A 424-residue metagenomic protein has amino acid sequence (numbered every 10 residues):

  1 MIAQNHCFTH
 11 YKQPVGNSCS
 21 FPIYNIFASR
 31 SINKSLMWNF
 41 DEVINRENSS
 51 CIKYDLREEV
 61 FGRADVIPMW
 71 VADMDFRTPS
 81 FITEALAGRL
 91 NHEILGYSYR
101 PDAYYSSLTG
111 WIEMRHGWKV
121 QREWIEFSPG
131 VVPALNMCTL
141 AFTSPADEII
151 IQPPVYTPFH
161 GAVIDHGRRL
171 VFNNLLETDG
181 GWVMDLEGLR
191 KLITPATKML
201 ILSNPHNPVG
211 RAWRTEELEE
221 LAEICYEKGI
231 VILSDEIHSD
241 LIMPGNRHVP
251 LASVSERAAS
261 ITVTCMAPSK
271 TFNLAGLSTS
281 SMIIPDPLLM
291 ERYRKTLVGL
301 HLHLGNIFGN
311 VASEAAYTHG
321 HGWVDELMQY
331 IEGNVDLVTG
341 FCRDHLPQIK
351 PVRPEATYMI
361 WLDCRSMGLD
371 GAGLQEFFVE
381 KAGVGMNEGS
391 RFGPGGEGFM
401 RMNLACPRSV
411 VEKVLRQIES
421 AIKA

Functional and structural regions predicted by a protein language model:
Y24, A258, F377-M386, F392-A424: PLP-dependent enzyme catalytic core of the Aspartate aminotransferase-like
L36-G130, M137, A316-H319, A424: N-terminal small-domain helix-loop-helix segment of the aminotransferase-like
L95-E223, D240-L241, H248-S253, R257: Conserved core of the PLP fold type I
H166, E227-K228, A258, A382: Helix C-cap/helix->beta junction micro-motif
E256, S260-E332, G340, I422: Conserved core segment of the aminotransferase class I/II
E314, Y330-T339, P351-C364: Conserved glycine-rich beta-strand-loop-beta hairpin in the small C-terminal domain of fold type I
